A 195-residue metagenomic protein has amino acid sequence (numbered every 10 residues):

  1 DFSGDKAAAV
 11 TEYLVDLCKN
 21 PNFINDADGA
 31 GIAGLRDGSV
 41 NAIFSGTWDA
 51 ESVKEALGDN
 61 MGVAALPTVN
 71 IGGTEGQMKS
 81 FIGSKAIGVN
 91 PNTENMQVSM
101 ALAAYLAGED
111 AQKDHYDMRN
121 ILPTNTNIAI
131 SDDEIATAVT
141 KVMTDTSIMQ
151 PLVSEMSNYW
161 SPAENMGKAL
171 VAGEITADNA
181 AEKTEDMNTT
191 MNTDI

Functional and structural regions predicted by a protein language model:
D1-N25: Glycine-centered hinge/linker elements that transmit conformational signals in sensory and ligand-binding systems
T11-C18, R36, N90, M100-A107 (+4 more regions): Non-transmembrane alpha-helical segments in soluble domains of secreted/periplasmic/extracellular proteins
N22, E55-M118: Extracytoplasmic/periplasmic substrate-recognition and gating elements
I24-D37, W48: Short helix-initiation/N-cap motifs at beta->coil->alpha
D28, F44-A50, L66-P67, G83: Beta->alpha turn/N-cap motifs
D37-G46, D59: Alpha-to-beta junction loops
D49-A56, T189-N192: Pocket-flanking alpha-helical
K141-I195: Conserved C-terminal helix/tail region of periplasmic/extracytoplasmic solute-binding proteins
